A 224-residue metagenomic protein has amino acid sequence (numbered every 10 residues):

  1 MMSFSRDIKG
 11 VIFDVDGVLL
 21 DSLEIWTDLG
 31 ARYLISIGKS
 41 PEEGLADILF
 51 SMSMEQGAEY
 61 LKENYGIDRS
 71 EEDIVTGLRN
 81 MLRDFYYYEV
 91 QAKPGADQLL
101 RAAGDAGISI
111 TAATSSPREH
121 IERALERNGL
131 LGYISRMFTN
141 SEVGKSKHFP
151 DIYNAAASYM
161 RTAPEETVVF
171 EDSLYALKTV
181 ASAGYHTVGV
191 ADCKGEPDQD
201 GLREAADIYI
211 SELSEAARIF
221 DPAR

Functional and structural regions predicted by a protein language model:
M1-K9, R101-G104, P117-R118, E122-R224: Asp-based, Mg2+/Mn2+-dependent phosphohydrolase catalytic module
F4-A106, L131: N-terminal helical cap/lid subdomain that shapes the substrate entry/recognition surface in HAD-like hydrolases
V18, T114-S116: Conserved phosphate-coupling serine/threonine residues in phosphotransfer and NTP-handling enzymes
D21, V90, A112, E166-V168: Residue-level marker of alpha-helix boundaries and capping positions
S40, S109, H186: Residue-level detector of anion-binding/catalytic polar loops
Y86-Q91, S115, T187-G189: Short, flexible loop segments at the rims of nucleotide/cofactor-binding pockets, characterized by
A92, A113, K145: Residue-level marker of regulatory loop/turn positions in helix-turn-helix DNA-binding domains and in histidine
